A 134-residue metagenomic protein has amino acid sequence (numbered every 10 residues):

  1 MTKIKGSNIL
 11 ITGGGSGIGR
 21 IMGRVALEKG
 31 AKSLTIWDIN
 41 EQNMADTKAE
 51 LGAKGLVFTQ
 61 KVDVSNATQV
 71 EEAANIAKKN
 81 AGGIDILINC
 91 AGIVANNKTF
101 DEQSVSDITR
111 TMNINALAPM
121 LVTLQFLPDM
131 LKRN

Functional and structural regions predicted by a protein language model:
T2-L34: Canonical Rossmann dinucleotide-binding motif of NAD(H)/NADP(H)-dependent dehydrogenases/reductases, specifically
K5, K54-L56, I76-N89: A glycine-rich helix->loop->beta "capping" turn within Rossmann-like NAD(P)(H)-dependent oxidoreductase domains
A31-D46: Conserved glycine-rich Rossmann-like NAD(P)H-binding loop of the short-chain dehydrogenase/reductase
E41-Q42, K61-A73, V105: The beta1-alpha1 cofactor-binding region of Rossmann-like NAD(H)/NADP(H)-dependent oxidoreductases
C90-N96: Conserved NAD(P)H cofactor-binding loop of Rossmann-fold oxidoreductase domains
K98-F100, S104-T109: Substrate-binding pocket helix/loop in short-chain dehydrogenase/reductase
T123-L124: A short, exposed helix-loop element centered on a Lys and neighboring polar residues
